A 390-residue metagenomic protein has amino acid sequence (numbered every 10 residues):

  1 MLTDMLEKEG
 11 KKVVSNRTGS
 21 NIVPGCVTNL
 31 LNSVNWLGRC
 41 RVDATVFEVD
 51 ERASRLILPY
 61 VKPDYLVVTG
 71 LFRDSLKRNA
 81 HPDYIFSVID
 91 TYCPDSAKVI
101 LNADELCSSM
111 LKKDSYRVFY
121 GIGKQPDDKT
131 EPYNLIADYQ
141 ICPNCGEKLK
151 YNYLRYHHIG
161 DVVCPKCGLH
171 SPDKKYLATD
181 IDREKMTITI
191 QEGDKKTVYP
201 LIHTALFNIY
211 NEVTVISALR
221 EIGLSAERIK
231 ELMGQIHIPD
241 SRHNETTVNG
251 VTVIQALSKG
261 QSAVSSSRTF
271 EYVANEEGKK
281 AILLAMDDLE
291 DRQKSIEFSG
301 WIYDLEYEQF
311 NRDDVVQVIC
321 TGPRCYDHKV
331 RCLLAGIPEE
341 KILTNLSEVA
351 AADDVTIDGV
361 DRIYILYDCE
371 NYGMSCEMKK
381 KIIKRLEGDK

Functional and structural regions predicted by a protein language model:
M1-Q140: Phosphate-binding loop of NTP-binding sites
L2, L6, C26-L30, E212-I222 (+1 more regions): Buried hydrophobic packing segments
K12, K98, K148, S225 (+1 more regions): Residue-level detector of anion-binding/catalytic polar loops
R17-T18, E48-D50, G70-L71, N102-D104 (+9 more regions): Fold-independent oxyanion-binding glycine-rich loops and adjacent beta-strand/coil segments at enzyme active sites
R55, L76, S109-M110, N152 (+3 more regions): Glycine/Thr-rich phosphate-binding loops of Rossmann-like dinucleotide-binding domains
T69, I100, N211, V215 (+1 more regions): Residue-level signal for inorganic ion chemistry
G121-V264: Adenine nucleotide phosphate-binding catalytic loops in nucleotide-utilizing enzymes
Y139, G146, I159, C164-S171 (+3 more regions): ATP-dependent carboxylate-amine ligase
